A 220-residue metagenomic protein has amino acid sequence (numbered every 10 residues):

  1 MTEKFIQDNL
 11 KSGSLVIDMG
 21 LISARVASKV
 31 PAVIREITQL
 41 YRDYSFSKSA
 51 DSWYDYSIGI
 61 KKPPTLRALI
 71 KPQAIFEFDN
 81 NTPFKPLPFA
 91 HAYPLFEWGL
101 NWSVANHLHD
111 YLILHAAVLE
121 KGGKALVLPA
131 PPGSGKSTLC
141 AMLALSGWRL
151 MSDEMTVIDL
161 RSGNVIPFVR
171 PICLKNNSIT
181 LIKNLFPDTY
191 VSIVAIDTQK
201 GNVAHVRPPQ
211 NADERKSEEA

Functional and structural regions predicted by a protein language model:
M1-N9, P64-R67, H107-D110: Short linear motifs in intrinsically disordered
T2-Q39, D51-D55, A117-P131, L145-A220: Glycine-rich, often acidic-flanked micro-motifs that create phosphate/phosphodiester-binding or positioning elements
Y44, K48, Q73: Acidic-aromatic/histidine active-site loop/patch
S47-W53, Y111-L112: Short glycine-rich, low-complexity/disordered patches
S52-A105: Charged, amphipathic alpha-helical linker segments immediately N-terminal to NTP-binding catalytic cores
V104-K121: Pre-Walker A adenine-sensing motif
K136: Conserved lysine of the Walker
L139-C140: Post-Walker A alpha-helix
